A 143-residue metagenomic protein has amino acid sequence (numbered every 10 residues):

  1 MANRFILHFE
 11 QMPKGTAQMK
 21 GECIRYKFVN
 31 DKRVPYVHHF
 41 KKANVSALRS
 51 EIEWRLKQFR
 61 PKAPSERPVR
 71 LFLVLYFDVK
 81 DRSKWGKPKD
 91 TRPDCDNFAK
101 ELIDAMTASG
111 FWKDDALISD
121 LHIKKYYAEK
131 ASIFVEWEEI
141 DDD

Functional and structural regions predicted by a protein language model:
M1-D143: Acidic, proline/glycine-enriched N-terminal capping motif
